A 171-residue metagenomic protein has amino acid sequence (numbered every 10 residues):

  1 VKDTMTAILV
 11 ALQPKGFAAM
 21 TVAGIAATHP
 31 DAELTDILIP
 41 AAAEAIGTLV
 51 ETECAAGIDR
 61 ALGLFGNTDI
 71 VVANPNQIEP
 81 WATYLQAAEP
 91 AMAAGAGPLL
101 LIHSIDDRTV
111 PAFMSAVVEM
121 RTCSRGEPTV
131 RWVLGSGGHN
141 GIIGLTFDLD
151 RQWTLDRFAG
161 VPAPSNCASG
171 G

Functional and structural regions predicted by a protein language model:
V1, L101-H103, W132-L134: Extended hydrophobic secondary-structure segments that form protein cores and membrane-embedded regions
V1-M92: Accessory cap/linker subdomain of secreted extracellular hydrolases
P75-Q77, A82-T83, D106-T109, A116-G171: C-terminal catalytic histidine-bearing segment of alpha/beta-hydrolase fold enzymes
A91-G95, S124-G126: A structural signal for short secondary-structure junctions
G95, L100-D107: Short beta-strand/loop motif that positions the catalytic acidic residue of the alpha/beta-hydrolase fold
